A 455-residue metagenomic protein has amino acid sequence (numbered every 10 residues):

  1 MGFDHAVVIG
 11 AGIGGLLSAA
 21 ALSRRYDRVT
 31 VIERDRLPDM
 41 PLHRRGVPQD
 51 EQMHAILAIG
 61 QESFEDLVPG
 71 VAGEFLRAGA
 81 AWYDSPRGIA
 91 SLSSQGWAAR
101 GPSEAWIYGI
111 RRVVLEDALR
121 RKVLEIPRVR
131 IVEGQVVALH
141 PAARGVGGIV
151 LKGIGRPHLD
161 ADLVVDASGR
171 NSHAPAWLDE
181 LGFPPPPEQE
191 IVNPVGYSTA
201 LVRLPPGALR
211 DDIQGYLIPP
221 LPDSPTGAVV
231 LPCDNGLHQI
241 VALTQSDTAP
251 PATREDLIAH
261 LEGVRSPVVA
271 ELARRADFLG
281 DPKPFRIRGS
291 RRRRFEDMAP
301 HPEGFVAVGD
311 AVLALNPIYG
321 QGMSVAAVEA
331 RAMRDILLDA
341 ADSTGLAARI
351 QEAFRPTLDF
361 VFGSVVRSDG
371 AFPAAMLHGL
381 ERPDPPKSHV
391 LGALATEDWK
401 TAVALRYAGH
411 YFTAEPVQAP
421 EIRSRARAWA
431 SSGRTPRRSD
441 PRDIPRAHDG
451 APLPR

Functional and structural regions predicted by a protein language model:
F3-I32, R36: N-terminal Rossmann-like FAD-binding beta1-loop-alpha1 element of flavoenzymes
A21, P41-A90: N-terminal FAD cofactor-binding segment of flavoenzymes
V31-I32, V164, V308: Generic enzyme active-site microenvironment
A55-I56, P102-R121, H173, P251-A252: Short beta-strand to alpha-helix junction loop
S93-R112, L243-D247: Helix-loop-beta segment of a Rossmann-like dinucleotide-binding subdomain
G109, D234, T248-V361: FAD/FMN-dependent oxidoreductases across multiple families
E125-H260: Predominantly flavin-linked oxidoreductase catalytic cores and closely associated redox partners
R334-R455: C-terminal helical "tail/cap" subdomain of flavin- and related membrane-associated enzymes
